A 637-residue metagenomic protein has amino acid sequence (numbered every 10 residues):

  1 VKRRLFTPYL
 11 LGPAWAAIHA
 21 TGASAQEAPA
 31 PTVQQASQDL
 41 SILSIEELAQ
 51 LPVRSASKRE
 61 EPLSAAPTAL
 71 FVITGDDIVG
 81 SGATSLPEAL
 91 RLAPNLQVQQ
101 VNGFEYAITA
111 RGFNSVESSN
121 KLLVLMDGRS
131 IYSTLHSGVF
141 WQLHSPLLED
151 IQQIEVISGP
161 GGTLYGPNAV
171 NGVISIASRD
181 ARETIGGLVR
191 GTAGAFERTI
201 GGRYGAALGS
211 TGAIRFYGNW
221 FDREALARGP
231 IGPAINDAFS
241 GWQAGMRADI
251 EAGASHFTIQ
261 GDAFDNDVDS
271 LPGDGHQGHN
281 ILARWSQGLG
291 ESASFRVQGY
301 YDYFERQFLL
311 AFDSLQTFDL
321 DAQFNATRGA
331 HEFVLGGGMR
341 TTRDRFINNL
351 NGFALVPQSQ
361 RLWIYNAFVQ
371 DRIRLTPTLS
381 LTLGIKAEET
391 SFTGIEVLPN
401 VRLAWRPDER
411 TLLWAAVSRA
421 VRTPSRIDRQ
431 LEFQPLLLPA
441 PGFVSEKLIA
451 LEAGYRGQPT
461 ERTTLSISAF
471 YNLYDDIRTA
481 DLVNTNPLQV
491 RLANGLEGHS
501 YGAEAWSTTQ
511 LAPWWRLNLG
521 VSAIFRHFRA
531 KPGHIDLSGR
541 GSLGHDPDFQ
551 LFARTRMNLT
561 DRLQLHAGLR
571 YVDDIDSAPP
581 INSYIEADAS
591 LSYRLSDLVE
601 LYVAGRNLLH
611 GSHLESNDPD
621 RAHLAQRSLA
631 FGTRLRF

Functional and structural regions predicted by a protein language model:
P52-F71, P87-S130: Extracytoplasmic beta-strand/coil segments of soluble accessory domains associated with Gram-negative outer-membrane
L86-A89, A107-R111, L122-M126, W141-P146 (+4 more regions): N-terminal periplasmic accessory domains that precede and gate Gram-negative outer-membrane beta-barrel machines
S130-S158: Short acidic/polar hinge/loop motifs at secondary-structure boundaries that mediate gating or recognition
G162-T163, S175, R182-I185, R203-H279 (+1 more regions): Periplasmic-side early beta-strands and strand-to-turn transitions of outer-membrane beta-barrels
G205-G209, A415, S542-F637: Conserved C-terminal beta-signal and adjacent last beta-strands/turns of outer-membrane beta-barrel proteins
Q260, Q358-L473, R556, T560 (+1 more regions): Structural signature of Gram-negative outer-membrane beta-barrels, strongest in the C-terminal barrel of TonB-dependent
D274-N280, R284-G288, D313, L362 (+6 more regions): Outer-membrane beta-barrel signature, preferentially recognizing the C-terminal barrel domain of Gram-negative
R374-T378, A469-L473, A493-I575: Gram-negative outer-membrane beta-barrel transporters
